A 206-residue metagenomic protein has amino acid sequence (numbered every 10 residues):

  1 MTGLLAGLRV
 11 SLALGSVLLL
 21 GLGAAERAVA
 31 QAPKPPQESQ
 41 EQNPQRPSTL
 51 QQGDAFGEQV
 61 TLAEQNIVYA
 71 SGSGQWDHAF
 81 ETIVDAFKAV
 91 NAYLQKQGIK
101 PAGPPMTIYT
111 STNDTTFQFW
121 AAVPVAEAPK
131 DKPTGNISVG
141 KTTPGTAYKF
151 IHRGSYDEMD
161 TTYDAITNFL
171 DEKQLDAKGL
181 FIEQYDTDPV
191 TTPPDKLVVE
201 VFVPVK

Functional and structural regions predicted by a protein language model:
T2-L12, V17-K206: A solvent-exposed interaction/effector surface
